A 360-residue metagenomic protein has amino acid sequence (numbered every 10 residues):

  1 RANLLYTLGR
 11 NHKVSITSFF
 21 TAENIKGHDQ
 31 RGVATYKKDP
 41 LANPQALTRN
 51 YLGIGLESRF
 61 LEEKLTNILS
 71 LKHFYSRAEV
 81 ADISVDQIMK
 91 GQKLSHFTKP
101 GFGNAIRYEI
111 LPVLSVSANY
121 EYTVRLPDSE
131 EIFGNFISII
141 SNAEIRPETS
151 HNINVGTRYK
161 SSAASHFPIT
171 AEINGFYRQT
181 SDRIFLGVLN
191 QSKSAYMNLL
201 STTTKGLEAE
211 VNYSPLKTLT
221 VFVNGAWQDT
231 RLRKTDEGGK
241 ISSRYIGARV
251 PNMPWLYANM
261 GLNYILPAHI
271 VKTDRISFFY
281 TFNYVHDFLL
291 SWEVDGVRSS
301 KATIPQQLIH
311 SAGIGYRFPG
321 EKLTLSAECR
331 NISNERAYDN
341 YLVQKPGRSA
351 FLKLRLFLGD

Functional and structural regions predicted by a protein language model:
R1-K93, F97-P112, N119-E121, A163-Y177 (+1 more regions): Face-selective signature of the C-terminal outer-membrane beta-barrel domain
R1-N3, V33-P44, I83-K93, I137-I145 (+5 more regions): Extracellular loop and loop/strand-boundary signature of outer-membrane beta-barrel proteins
H12-S18, L65-L71, V116-A118, I169-I173 (+6 more regions): Transmembrane beta-strands of outer-membrane beta-barrel proteins
F20-K26, S58-E62, L71-E79, Y120-L126 (+10 more regions): Transmembrane beta-strands of outer-membrane beta-barrel pores
K26-T35, E79-Q87, S129-F136, R183-S192 (+4 more regions): Outer-membrane beta-barrel translocator domains and adjoining extracellular loop/strand segments of Gram-negative
L65, T170-A171, F176-Q179, M197-S291: Gram-negative outer-membrane beta-barrel transporters
V116-E121, P147-K205, S214, A226: Membrane-embedded beta-barrel scaffold of Gram-negative outer-membrane proteins
V124, F278, N283-V297, T303-P305 (+2 more regions): C-terminal beta-signal and adjacent terminal beta-strands/loops of Gram-negative outer-membrane beta-barrel proteins
